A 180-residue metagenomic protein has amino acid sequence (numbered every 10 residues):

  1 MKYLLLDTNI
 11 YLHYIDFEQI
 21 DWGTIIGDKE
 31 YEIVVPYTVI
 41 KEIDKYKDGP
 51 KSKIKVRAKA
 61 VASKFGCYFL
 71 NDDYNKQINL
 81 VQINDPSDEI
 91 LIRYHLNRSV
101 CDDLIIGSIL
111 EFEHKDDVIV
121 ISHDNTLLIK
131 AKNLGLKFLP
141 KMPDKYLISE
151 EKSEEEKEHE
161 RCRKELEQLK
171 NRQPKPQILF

Functional and structural regions predicted by a protein language model:
M1-I119, N125-F180: Active-site-proximal, substrate-binding regions of enzyme catalytic domains and RNA-binding/basic surfaces
